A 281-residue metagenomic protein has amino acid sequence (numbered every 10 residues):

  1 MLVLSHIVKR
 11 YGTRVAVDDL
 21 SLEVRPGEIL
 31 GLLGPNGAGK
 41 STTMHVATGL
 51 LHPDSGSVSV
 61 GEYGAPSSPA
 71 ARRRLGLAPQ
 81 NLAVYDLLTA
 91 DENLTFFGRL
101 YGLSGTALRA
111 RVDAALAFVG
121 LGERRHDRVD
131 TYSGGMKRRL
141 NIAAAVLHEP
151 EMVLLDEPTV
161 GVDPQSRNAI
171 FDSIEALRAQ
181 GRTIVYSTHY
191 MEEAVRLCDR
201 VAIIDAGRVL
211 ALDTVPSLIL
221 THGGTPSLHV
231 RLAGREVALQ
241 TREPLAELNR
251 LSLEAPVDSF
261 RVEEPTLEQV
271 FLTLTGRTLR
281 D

Functional and structural regions predicted by a protein language model:
T48: Helix-to-loop junction immediately C-terminal to a conserved catalytic motif
G56-A71: Conserved ABC transporter NBD signature motif
T95, R99, T106-R124: Conserved ABC ATPase "signature" region
V153-E157: Catalytic Walker B motif of ABC-type/P-loop ATPase nucleotide-binding domains
A169-A246: ABC transporter nucleotide-binding domain
S217-D281: Short, charged/small-residue-rich alpha-helical element at the C-terminal edge of ABC transporter nucleotide-binding
